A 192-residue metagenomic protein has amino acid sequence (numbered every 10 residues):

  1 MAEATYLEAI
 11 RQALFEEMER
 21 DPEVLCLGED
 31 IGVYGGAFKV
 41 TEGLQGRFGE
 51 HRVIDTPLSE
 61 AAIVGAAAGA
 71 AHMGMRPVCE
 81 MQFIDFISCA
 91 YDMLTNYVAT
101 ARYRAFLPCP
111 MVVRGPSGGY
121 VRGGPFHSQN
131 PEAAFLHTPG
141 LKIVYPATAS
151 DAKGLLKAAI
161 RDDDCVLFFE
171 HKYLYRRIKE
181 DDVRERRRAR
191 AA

Functional and structural regions predicted by a protein language model:
M1-D182, R186-R188: Thiamine diphosphate
